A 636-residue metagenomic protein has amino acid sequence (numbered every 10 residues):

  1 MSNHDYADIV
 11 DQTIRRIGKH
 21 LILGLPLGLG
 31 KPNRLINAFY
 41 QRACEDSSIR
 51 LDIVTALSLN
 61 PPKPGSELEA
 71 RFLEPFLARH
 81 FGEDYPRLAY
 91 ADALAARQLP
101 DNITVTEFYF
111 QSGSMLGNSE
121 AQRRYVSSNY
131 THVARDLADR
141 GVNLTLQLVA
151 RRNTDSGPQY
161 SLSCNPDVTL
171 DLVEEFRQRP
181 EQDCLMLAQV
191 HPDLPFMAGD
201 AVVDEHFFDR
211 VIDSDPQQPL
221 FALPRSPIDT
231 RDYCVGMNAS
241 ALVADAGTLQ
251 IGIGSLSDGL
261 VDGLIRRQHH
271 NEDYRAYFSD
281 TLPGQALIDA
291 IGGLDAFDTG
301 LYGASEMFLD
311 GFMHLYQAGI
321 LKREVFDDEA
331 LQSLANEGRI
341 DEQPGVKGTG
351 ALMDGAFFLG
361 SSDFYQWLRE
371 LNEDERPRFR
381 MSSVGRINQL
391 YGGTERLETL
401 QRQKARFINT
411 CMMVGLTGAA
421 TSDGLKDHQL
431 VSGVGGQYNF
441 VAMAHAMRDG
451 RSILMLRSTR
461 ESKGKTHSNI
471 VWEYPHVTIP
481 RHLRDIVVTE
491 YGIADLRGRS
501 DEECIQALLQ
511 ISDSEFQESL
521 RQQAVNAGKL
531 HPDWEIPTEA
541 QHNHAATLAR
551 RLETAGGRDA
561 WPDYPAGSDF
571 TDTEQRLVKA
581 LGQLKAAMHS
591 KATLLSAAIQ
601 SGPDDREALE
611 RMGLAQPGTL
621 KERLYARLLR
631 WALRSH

Functional and structural regions predicted by a protein language model:
M1-H636: Conserved alpha/beta enzyme-core scaffold
